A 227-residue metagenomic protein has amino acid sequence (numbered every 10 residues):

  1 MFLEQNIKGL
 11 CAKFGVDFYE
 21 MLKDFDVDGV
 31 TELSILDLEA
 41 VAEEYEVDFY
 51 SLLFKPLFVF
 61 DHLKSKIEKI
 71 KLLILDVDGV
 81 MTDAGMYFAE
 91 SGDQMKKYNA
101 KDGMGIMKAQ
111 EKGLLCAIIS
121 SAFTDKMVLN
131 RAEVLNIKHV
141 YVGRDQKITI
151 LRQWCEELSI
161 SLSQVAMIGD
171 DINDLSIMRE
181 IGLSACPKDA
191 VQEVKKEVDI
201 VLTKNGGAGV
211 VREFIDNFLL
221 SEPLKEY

Functional and structural regions predicted by a protein language model:
M1-L75: Non-catalytic pre-domain segments flanking phosphatase-related domains
A12, E43, Q110, R179 (+1 more regions): Anion (oxyanion) recognition and catalysis
I67-M86, V211: Asp-based phosphoryl-transfer active-site loop
L72-L75, L114, K126-Y227: C-terminal cap/substrate-recognition subdomain and adjoining C-terminal extension of metal-dependent phosphatase-like
M81-K97: Metal-dependent phosphoesterase signature
D93-K112, I148-R152: Short, acidic loop-to-helix structural element flanking the phosphoryl-transfer center in phosphate-processing enzymes
S120-A122: Conserved phosphate-coupling serine/threonine residues in phosphotransfer and NTP-handling enzymes
